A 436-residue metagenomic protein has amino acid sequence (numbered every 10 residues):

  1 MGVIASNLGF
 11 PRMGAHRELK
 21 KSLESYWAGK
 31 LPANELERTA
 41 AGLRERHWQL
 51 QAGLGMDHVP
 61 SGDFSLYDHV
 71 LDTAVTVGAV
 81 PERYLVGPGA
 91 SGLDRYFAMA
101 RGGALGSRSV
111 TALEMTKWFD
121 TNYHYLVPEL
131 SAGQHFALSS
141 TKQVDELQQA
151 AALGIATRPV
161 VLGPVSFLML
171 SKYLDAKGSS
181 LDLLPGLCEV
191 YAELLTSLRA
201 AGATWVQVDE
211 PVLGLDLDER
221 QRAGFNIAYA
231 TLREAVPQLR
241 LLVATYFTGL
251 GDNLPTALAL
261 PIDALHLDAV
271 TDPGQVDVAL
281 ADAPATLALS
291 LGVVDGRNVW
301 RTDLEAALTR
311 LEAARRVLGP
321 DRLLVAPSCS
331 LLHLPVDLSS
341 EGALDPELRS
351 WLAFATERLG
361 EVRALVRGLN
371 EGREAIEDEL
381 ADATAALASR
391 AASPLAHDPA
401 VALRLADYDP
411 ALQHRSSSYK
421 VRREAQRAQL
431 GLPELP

Functional and structural regions predicted by a protein language model:
M1-P436: Domain-level signal for soluble alpha/beta catalytic cores
